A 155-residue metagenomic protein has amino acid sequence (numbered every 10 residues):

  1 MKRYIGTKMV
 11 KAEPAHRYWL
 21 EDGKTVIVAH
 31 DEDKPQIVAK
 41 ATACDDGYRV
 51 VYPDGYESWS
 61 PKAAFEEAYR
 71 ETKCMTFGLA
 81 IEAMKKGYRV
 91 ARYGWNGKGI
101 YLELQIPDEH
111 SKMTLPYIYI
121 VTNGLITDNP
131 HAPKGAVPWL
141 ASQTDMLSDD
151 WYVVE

Functional and structural regions predicted by a protein language model:
M1-G97, I106-L115, A141, V153-E155: Motif-centric detector for short Cys/His coordination patterns
M113-L147: Acidic, glycine/polar-enriched metal-coordinating patches/loops that mediate binding to polyanionic ligands
